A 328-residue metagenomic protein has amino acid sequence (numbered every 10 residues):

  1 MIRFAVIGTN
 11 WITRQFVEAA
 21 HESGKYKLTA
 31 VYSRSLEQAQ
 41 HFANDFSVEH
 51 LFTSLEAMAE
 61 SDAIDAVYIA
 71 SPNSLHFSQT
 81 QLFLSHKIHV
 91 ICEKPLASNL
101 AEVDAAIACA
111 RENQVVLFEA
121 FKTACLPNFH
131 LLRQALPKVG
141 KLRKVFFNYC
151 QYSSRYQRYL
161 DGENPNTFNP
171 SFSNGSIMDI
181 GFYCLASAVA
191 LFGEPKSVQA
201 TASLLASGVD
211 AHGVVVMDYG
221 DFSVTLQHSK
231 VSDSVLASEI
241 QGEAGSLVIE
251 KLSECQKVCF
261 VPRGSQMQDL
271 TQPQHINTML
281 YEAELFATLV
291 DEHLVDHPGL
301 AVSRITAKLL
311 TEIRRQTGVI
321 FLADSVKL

Functional and structural regions predicted by a protein language model:
M1-F46, V319, V326: N-terminal Rossmann-like dinucleotide-binding module
F46-C109: Beta-loop-alpha module in the N-terminal Rossmann-like domain of NAD(P)-dependent dehydrogenases, especially those
F52, C92, L117-E119, I249: Hydrophobic residues in well-ordered beta-strands that form the structural core
A66-Y68, D104, L285-L328: C-terminal helix-rich "cap/oligomerization" subdomain common to oxidoreductases
A105-T123, K141-K144: Rossmann-fold dehydrogenase core element
L126-P195: Predominantly a Rossmann-like dinucleotide-binding segment in NAD(P)-dependent oxidoreductases
C184-C255, E284-E292, K327: Contiguous beta-strand/loop segments that form the cofactor/metal-binding neighborhood of enzyme cores
L270-E284: Active-site loop of classical SDR/Rossmann-like NAD(P)-dependent oxidoreductases, centered on the catalytic Tyr-X3-Lys
